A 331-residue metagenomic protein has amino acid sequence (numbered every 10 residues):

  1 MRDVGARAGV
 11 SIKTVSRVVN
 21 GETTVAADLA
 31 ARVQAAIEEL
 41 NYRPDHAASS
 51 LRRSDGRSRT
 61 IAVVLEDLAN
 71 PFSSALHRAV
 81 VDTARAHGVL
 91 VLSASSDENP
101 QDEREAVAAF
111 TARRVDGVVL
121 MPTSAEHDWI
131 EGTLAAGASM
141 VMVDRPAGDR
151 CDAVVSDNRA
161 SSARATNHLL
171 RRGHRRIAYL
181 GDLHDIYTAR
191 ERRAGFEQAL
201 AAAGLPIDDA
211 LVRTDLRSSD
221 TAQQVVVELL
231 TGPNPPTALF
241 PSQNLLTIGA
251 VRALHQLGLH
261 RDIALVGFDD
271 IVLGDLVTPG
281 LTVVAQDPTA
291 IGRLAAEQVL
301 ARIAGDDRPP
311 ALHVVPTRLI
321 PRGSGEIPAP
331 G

Functional and structural regions predicted by a protein language model:
M1-S58, E326-A329: N-terminal helix-turn-helix DNA-binding module of bacterial transcription factors
R32, P71-A86, S161-A165, Y187-P206 (+3 more regions): Short, solvent-exposed amphipathic alpha-helices that sit in or adjacent to ligand/effector-binding or catalytic
E38-F72, L76-R78, A86-H87, A109-A112: N-terminal helix-turn-helix/winged-helix DNA-binding helices and compositionally similar short basic alpha-helical
E98, M121-R164, L205, L245 (+1 more regions): Flexible loop/hinge segments that line or gate small-molecule binding clefts
R114-P122, A178-L180, V212, P233-Q243 (+1 more regions): Periplasmic-binding protein-like
V154-Y179, Q198, S219-V227, T247 (+1 more regions): Hydrophobic alpha-helical segments within soluble ligand-binding/sensing domains
A165-A203, A311-S324: An alpha-beta-alpha
T231-G331: Flexible loop/turn connectors
